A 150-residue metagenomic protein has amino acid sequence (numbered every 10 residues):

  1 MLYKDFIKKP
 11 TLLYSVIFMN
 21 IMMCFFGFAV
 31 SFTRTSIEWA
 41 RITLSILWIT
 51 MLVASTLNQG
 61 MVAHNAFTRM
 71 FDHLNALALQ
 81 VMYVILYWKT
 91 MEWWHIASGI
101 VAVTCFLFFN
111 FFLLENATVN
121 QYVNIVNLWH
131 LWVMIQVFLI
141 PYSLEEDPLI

Functional and structural regions predicted by a protein language model:
M1-I150: Early transmembrane hairpin module of multi-pass membrane proteins
